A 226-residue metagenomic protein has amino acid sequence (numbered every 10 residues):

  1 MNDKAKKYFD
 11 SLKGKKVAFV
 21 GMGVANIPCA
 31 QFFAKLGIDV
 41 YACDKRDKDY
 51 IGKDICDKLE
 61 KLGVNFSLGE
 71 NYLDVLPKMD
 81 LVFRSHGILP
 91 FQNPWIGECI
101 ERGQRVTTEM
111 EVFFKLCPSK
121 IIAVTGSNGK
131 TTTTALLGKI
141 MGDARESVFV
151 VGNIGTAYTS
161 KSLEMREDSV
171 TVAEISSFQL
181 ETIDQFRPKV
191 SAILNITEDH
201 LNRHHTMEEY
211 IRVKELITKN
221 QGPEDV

Functional and structural regions predicted by a protein language model:
M1-T108: N-terminal leader/targeting and accessory segments in enzymes
D74-P77, H86, P90-V226: Phosphate-binding loop of NTP-binding sites
